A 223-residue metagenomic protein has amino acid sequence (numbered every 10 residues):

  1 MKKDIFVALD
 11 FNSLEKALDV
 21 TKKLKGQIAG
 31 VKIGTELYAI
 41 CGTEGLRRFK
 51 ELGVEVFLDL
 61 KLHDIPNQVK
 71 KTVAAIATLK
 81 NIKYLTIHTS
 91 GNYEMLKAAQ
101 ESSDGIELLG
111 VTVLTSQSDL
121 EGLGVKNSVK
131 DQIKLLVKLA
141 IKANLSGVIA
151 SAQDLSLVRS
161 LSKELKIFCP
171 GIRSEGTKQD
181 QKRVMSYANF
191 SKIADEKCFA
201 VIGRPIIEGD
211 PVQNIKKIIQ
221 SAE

Functional and structural regions predicted by a protein language model:
M1-K23: N-terminal glycine-rich anion-binding loop in soluble enzyme alpha/beta folds
K2, D64-S156, L161-F168, I172-Q179: Conserved anion-binding
V7, V31, K61, L85 (+5 more regions): Conserved, mostly hydrophobic/aromatic
T21-G26, T43-G53, A74-L79, A98-D104 (+2 more regions): Acidic (Asp/Glu)-rich catalytic clusters
G30-Y84: Metabolite-binding pocket within alpha/beta catalytic cores that recognizes anionic/polar moieties
L37, D154-L155, I206-I207: Alpha-helix capping/helix-boundary segments
V56-F57, L108, I167, A200: Hydrophobic beta-strand scaffold residues
K83-M95, R173-T177, S186-I215: Glycine-rich phosphate-binding active-site loops on the catalytic face of alpha/beta enzymes
